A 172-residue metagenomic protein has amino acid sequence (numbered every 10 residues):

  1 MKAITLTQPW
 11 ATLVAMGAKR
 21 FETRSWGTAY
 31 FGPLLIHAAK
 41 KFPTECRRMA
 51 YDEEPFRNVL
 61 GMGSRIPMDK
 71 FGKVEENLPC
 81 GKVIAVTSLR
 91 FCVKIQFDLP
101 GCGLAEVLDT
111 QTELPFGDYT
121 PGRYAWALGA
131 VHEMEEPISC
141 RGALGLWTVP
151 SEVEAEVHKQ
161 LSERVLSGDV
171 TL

Functional and structural regions predicted by a protein language model:
M1-L172: Structured alpha/beta reader/binder surfaces that contact nucleic acids or chromatin modification marks
